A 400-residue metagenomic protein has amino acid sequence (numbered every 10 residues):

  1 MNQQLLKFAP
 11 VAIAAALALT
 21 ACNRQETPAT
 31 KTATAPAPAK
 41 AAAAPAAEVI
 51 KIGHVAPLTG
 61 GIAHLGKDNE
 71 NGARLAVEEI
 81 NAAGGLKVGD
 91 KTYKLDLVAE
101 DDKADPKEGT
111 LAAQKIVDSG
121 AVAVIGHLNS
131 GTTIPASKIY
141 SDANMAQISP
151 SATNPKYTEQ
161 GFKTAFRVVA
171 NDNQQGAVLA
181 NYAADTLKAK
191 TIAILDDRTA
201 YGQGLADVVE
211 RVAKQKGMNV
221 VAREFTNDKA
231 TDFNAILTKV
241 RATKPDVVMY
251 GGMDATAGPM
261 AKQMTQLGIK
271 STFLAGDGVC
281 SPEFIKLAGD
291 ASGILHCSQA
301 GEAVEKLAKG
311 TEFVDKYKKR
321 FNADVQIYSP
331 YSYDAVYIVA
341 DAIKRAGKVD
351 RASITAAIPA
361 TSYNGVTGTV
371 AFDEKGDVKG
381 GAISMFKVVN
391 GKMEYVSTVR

Functional and structural regions predicted by a protein language model:
N2-A15, C22-R400: Extracytosolic ligand-binding ectodomains
